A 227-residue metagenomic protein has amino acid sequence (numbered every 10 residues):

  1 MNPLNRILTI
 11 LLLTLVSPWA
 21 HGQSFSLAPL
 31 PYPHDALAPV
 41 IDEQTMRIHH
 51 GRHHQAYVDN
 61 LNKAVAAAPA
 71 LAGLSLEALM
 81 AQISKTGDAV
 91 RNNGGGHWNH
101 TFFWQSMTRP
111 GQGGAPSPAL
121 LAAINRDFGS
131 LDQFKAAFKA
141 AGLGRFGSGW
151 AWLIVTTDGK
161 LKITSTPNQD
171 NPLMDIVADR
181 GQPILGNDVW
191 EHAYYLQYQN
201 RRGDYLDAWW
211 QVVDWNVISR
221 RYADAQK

Functional and structural regions predicted by a protein language model:
M1-L8: Bacterial N-terminal signal peptides that target proteins for export
T9-I10, A20: Cleavable N-terminal signal peptides
H21-K227: Feature for soluble, non-membrane regions of globular proteins
